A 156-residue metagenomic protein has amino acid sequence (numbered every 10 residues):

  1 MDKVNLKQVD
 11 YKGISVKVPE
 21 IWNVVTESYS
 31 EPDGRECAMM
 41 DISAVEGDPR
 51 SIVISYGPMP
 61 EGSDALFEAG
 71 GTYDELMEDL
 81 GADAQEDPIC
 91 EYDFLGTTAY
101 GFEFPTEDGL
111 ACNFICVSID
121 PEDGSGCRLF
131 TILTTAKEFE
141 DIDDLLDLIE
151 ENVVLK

Functional and structural regions predicted by a protein language model:
M1-K7, E36-A38, D93-E103: Short, hydrophobic/aromatic-rich segments at coil-to-beta transitions
V4, K12-E68, E107-G109: Secretory pathway targeting signatures of secreted, lumenal, and periplasmic proteins
G13, E20-I21, P88, G101 (+1 more regions): Extracellular/lumenal ectodomain signal focusing on beta-strand-rich modules and carbohydrate-recognition contexts
W22, G126-K156: Surface-exposed amphipathic alpha-helical segments
M39-I42, S118, I149: Gram-positive cell-envelope targeting signals
P49-S51, A99, S125-F130: Glycine-rich, often proline-containing surface loops adjacent to acidic residues and nearby aromatics that form
G57-P58, F104, T131-A136: Short beta-strand-to-loop capping motifs
G70-D123: Signature of long, low-cysteine stretches enriched in small and polar/charged residues
